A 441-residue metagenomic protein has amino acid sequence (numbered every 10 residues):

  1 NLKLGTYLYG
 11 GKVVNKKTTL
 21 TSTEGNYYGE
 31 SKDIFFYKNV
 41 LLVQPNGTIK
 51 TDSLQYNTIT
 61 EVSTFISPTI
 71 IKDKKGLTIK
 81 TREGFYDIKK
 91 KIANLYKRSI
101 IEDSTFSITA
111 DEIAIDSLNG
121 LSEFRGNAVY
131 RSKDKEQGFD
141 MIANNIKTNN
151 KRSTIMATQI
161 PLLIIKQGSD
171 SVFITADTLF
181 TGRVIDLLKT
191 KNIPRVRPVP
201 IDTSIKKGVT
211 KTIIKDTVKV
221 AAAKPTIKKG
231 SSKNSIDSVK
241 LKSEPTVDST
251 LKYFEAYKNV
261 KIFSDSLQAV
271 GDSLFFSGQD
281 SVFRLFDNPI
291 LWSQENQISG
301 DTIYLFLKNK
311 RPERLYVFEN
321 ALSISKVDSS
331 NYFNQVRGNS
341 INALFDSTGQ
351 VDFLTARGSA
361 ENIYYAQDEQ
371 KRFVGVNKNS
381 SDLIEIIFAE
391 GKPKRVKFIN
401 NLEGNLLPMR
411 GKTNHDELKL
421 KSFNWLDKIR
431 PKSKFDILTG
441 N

Functional and structural regions predicted by a protein language model:
N1-N441: Structural signature for solvent-exposed beta-strand/loop edge elements and short helix-capping sites, enriched
